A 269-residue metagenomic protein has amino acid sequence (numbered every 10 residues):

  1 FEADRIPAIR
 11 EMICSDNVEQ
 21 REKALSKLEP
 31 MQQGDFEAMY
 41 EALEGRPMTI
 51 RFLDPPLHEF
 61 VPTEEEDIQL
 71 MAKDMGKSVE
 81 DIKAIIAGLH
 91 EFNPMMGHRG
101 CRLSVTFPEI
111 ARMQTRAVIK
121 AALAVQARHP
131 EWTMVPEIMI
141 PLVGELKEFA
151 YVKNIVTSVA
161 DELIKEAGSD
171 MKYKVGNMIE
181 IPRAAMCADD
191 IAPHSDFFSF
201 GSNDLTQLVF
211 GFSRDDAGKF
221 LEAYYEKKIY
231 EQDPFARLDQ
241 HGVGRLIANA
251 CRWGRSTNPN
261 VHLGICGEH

Functional and structural regions predicted by a protein language model:
F1-H269: Conserved alpha/beta-domain cores
